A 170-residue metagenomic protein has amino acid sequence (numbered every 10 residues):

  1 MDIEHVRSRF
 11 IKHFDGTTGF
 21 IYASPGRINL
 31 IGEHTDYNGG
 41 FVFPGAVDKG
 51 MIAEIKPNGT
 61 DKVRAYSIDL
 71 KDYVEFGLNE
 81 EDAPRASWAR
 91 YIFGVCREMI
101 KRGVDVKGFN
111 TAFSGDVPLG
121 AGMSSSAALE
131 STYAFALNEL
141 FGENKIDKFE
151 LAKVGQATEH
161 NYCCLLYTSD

Functional and structural regions predicted by a protein language model:
M1-A127, S131-K148, K153, A157-Y162: ATP-binding N-lobe of GHMP and related small-molecule kinases
Y167-D170: Conserved small/polar residues in nucleotide/adenosyl-binding loops
